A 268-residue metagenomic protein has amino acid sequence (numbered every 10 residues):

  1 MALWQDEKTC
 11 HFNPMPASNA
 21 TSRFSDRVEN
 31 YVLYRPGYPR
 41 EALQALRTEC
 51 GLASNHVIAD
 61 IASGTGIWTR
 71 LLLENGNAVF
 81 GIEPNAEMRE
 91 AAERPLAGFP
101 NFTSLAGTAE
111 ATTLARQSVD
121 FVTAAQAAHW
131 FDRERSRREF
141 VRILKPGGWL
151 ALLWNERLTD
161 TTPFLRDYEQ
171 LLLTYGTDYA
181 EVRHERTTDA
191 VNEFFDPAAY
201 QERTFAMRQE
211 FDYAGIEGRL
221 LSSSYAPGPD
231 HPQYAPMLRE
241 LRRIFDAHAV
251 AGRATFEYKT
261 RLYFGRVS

Functional and structural regions predicted by a protein language model:
C10-H56: Conserved class I S-adenosyl-L-methionine
V57-A59, T65-A111: Class I SAM-dependent methyltransferase SAM/SAH-binding core
A111-F121: A short acidic, Gly/Pro-enriched loop at the edge of an enzyme's catalytic core that lines a small-molecule cofactor
D120, A124-A125, L153: Residues lining the SAM
F131-F140: A short, conserved alpha-helix within the catalytic core of class I
V141-Q209: Conserved catalytic/acceptor-binding region of the Class I
T188-S268: Conserved Class I S-adenosyl-L-methionine
